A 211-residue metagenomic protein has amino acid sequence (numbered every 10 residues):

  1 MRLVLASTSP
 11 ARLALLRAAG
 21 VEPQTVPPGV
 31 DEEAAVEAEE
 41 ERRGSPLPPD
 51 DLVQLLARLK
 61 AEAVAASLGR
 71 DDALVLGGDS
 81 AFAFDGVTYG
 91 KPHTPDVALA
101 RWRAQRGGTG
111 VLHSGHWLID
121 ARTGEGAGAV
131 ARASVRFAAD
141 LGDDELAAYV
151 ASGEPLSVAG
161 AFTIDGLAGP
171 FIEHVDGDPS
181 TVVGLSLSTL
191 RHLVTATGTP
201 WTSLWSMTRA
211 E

Functional and structural regions predicted by a protein language model:
M1-E22: N-terminal beta1-alpha1 ligand-phosphate binding loop
M1-L3, G44-E211: Anionic-ligand binding patches
T8, P28, A121: Cofactor-binding loop segments of dinucleotide-utilizing enzymes, especially the Rossmann-like FAD- and NAD(P)+-binding
R12, E32-A34, E125: Flexible, glycine-rich phosphate/dinucleotide-binding loops and adjacent beta-alpha linkers at cofactor/substrate
A18-E22, E40, Y89-H93: Short, glycine/charged-enriched secondary-structure capping and boundary segments
P23-A34: A short beta-strand-loop structural module common to alpha/beta enzyme folds
E32, E37, E145: Acidic-residue sensor for enzyme active/binding pockets
A35-S45: Short glycine/proline- and charge-enriched loop/turn segments that cap or connect secondary-structure elements
